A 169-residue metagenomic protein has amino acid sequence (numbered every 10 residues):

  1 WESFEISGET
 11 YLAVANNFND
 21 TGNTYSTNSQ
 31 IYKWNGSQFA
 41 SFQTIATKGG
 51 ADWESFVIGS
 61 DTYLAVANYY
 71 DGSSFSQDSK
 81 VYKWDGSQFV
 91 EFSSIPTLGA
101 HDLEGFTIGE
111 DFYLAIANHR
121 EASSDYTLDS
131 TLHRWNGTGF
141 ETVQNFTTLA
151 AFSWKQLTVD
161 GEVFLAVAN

Functional and structural regions predicted by a protein language model:
E2-G8, S55-S60, G105-E110, K155-G161: Structural signature of eukaryotic scaffold interfaces centered on beta-propeller domains
L12-A15, L64-A67, L114-A117, L165-N169: Hydrophobic beta-strand segments that make up the repeating blades of beta-propeller and related beta-repeat
N17-G22, Y69-S74, H119-S124: Short glycine/acidic-enriched loop and turn motifs that connect beta-strands
T27-Q30, D78-V81, D129-T131: A short loop-to-beta-strand structural motif that recurs across blades of beta-propeller domains
Y32-W34, Y82-W84, H133-W135: Hydrophobic/aromatic beta-strand positions that recur at structurally equivalent sites within the blades
S37-S41, S87-E91, T138-T142: Beta-strand initiation motifs
T44-E54, I95-E104, N145-K155: Repeat-based blade/solenoid architectures
